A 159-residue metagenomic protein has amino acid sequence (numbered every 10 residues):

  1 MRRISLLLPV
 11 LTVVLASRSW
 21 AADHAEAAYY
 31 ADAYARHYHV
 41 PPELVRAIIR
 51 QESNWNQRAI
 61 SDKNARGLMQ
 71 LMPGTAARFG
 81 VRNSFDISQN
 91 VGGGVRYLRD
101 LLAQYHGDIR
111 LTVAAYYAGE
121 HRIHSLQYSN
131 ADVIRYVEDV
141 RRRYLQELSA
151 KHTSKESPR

Functional and structural regions predicted by a protein language model:
M1-L7: Bacterial N-terminal signal peptides that target proteins for export
L7-V14: Bacterial N-terminal signal peptides
A16-R18: Hydrophobic alpha-helical membrane-insertion segments, chiefly the h-region of N-terminal signal peptides
W20-R159: Catalytic glycan-binding domains that act on GlcNAc-containing polysaccharides
